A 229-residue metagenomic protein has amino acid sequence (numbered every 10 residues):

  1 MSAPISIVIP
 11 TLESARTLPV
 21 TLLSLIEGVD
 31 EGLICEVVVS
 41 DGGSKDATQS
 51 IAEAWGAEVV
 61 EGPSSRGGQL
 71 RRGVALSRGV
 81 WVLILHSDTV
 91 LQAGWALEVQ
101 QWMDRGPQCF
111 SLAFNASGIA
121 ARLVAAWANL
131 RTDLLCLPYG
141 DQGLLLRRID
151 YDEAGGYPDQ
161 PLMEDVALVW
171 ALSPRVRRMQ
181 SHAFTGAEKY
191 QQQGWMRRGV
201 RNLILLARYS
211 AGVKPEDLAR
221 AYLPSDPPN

Functional and structural regions predicted by a protein language model:
M1, W170-N229: Hydrophobic helical membrane-anchoring modules
P4-S6, E36, A167: Cell-envelope/extracellular polymer assembly enzymes that use nucleotide-activated donors
E13-V29: Short, well-formed alpha-helical segments that are part of the catalytic scaffolds of diverse glycosyltransferases
L23-I26, L33-G43, G62: Short beta-strand/loop segment that forms part of the nucleotide-sugar
D41-Q49, T89: A conserved acidic beta->alpha catalytic loop
V82: Short aromatic/hydrophobic "clamp" motif used to bind/position activated sugar donors
A93-A120: Conserved donor NDP-sugar-binding/catalytic core segment of glycosyltransferases
D150-A154, Q160-R178, H182: A short, conserved alpha-helix in the catalytic core of glycosyltransferases
